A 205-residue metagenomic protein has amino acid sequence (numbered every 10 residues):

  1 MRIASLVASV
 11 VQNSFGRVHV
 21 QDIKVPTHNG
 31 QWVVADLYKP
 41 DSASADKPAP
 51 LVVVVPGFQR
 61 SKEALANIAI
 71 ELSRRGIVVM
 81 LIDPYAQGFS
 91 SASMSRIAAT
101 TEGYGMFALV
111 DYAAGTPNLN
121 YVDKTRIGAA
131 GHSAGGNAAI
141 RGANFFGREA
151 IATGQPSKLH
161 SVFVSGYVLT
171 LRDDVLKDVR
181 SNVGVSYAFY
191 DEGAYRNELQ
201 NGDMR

Functional and structural regions predicted by a protein language model:
R2-K47: N-terminal cap/lid segment of alpha/beta-hydrolase-fold proteins
A35, K47-A49, E63-N67, S90-M94 (+3 more regions): Short, solvent-exposed loop/turn and secondary-structure capping segments
S44-A49, V54-S90, G193-Y195: Short substrate-entry loop that stabilizes the transition state in hydrolases
A49-V52, R126, L159-H160, N182: Alpha/beta-hydrolase fold active-site loops
A64, R96-N120, R141: Alpha/beta-hydrolase active-site loop
G131-G135, A139: Gly/Ala-rich beta-loop-alpha elbow adjacent to hydrolase catalytic centers
G142-L159: Conserved hydrolase catalytic core segment
G154-R205: The feature captures the conserved acid-bearing segment of alpha/beta-hydrolase catalytic domains
